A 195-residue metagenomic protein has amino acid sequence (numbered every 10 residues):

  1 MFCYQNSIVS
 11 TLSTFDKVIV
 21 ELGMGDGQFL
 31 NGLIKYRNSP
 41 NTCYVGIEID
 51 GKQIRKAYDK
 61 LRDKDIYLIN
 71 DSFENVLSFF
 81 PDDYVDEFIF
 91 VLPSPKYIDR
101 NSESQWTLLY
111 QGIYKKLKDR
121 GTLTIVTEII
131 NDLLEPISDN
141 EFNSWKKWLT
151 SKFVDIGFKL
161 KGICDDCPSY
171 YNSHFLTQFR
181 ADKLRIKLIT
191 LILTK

Functional and structural regions predicted by a protein language model:
M1-D16, Q28-G32: S-adenosyl-L-methionine
D50: Conserved SAM/SAH-binding beta-strand->alpha-helix loop
A57-Y58: Conserved SAM-binding loop
S78-E87: A short acidic, Gly/Pro-enriched loop at the edge of an enzyme's catalytic core that lines a small-molecule cofactor
D86-S104: A short SAM/SAH-binding and catalytic strip from SAM-dependent methyltransferases
S104-D119: A short glycine-rich, Lys/Arg-flanked "PGG" loop and its adjoining helix->strand segment in the class I
R120-E128: Conserved beta-strand signature within the Rossmann-like core of class I S-adenosyl-L-methionine
L134-K195: Class I S-adenosyl-L-methionine
